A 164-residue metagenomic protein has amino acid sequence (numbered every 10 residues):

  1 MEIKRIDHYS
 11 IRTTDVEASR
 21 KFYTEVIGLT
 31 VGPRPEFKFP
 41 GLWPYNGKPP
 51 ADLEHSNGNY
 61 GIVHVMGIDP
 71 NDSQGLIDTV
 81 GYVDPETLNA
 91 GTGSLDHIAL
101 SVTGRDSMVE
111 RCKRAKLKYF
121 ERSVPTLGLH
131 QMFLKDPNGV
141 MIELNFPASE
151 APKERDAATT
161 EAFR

Functional and structural regions predicted by a protein language model:
M1-A18, L95-L100, E150-R164: N-terminal beta-strand motif that seeds the catalytic metal site of vicinal oxygen chelate
R5-T14, L42-G47, E54-S56, L76-R111 (+2 more regions): Vicinal oxygen chelate
R12-P70: Core segments of cupin and vicinal oxygen chelate
K21, E25, D106-R114: Replace "anionic and nucleotidyl ligands
P33-E36, D96, R122-V124: Short beta-strand
K38-L53, P70, P85-E86, F146-R164: Amphipathic alpha-helical "stalk" segments
V109-R164: Vicinal oxygen chelate
